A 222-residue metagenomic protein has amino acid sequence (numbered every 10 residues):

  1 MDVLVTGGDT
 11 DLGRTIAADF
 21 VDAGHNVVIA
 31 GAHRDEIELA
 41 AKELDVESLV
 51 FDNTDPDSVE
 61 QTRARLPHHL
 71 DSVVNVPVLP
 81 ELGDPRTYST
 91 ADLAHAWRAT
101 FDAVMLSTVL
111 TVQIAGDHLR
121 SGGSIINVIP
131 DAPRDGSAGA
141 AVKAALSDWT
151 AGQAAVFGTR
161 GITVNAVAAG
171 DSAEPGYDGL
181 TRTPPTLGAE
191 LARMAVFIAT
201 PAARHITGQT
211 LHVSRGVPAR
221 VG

Functional and structural regions predicted by a protein language model:
V5-T6, N75-V78, V104, G123-P130 (+3 more regions): Structural signature of the Rossmann-like NAD(P)-dependent dehydrogenase/reductase core
D9-T10: Conserved glycine-rich cofactor-binding loop
H25-L39: Conserved glycine-rich Rossmann-like NAD(P)H-binding loop of the short-chain dehydrogenase/reductase
E43-D57: Rossmann-fold cofactor-recognition segment
V74-D84, R215-G216: Conserved NAD(P)H cofactor-binding loop of Rossmann-fold oxidoreductase domains
L79, Y88-A99, S107-V109, S121-T159 (+1 more regions): Catalytic loop of short-chain dehydrogenase/reductase
L106, L110, A166, A173 (+1 more regions): C-terminal helical subdomain
D117, A155-V156, R204: Alpha-helical segment proximal to the catalytic Tyr-Lys
